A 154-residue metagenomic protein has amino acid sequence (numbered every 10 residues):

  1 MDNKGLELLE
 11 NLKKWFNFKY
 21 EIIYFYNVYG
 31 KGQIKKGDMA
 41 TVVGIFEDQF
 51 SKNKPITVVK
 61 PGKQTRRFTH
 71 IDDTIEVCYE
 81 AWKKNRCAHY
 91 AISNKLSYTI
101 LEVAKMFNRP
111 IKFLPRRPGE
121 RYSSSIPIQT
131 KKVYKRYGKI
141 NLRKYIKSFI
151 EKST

Functional and structural regions predicted by a protein language model:
M1-E7, G37-G44, R67-F68, S97: Short-chain dehydrogenase/reductase
M1-Y26, E47-K52: Active-site Tyr-X1-5-Lys
Y20, I56, P110-F113: Generic structural signal for residues in well-ordered beta-strands
E21-T41, Y98: Flexible, glycine-rich beta-alpha linker
F25-V28, G44-T57, T65-A91: Alpha-helical substrate-binding/gating segment
V28-G32, V58-F68, Y90-Y98, R116-R121 (+1 more regions): Glycine-rich Rossmann NAD(P)(H)-binding loop
I71, T99-E102, R117-S148: Conserved C-terminal active-site "lid" loop/helix of NAD(P)H-dependent oxidoreductases that clamps the redox cofactor
V77-G119: Mid/C-terminal beta-alpha module of Rossmann-like enzyme folds, strongest in SDR-family dehydrogenases/epimerases
